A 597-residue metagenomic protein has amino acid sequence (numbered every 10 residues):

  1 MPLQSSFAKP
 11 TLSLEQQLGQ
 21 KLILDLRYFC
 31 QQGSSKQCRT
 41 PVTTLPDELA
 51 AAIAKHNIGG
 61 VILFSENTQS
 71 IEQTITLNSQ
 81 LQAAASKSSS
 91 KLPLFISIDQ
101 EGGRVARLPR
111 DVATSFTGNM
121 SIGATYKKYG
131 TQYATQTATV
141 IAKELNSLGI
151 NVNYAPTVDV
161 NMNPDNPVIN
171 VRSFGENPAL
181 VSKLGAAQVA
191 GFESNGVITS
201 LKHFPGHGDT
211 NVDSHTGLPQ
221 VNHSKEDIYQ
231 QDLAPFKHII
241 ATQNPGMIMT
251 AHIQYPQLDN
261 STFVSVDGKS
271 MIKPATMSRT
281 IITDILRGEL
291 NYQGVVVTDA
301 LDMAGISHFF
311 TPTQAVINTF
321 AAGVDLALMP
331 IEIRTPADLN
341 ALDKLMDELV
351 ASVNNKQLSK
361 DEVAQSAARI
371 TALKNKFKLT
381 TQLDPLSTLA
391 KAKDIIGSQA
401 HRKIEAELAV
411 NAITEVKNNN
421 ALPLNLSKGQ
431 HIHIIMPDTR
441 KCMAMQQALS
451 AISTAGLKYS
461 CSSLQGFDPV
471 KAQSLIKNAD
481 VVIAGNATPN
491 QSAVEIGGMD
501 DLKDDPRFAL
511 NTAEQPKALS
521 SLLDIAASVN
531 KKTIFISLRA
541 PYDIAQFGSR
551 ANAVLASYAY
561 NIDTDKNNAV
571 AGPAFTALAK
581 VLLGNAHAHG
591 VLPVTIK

Functional and structural regions predicted by a protein language model:
S5-A51, S278-R279, H308-K597: Preference for extracellular/luminal or secreted protein segments
P10-S13, Q31-E48, S70-S90, L94 (+2 more regions): Second-shell residues forming the walls of enzyme active-site clefts
Q20-D25, G59-F64, P93-I98, G102-A106 (+11 more regions): Structural recognition of the beta-strand scaffold that forms the well-ordered cores of secreted hydrolase catalytic
K21, D25-F29, A51-I71, Y154 (+4 more regions): Short acidic, glycine-rich surface-loop motifs adjacent to enzyme active sites
Y28-Q31, E66-S70, Q100-V105, V152 (+9 more regions): Solvent-exposed loop/turn segments at secondary-structure junctions within structured extracellular/periplasmic domains
S35-T40, L63-Q69, M120-T135, A142 (+9 more regions): Second-shell loop/turn segments in exported
T68-F95, G102, K128-G149, L358-A372 (+1 more regions): Active-site-adjacent structural elements in enzyme catalytic domains
I122-I150, T157-N166, N170-P178, G185 (+8 more regions): A substrate-binding/cap region within the structured catalytic cores of diverse enzymes
